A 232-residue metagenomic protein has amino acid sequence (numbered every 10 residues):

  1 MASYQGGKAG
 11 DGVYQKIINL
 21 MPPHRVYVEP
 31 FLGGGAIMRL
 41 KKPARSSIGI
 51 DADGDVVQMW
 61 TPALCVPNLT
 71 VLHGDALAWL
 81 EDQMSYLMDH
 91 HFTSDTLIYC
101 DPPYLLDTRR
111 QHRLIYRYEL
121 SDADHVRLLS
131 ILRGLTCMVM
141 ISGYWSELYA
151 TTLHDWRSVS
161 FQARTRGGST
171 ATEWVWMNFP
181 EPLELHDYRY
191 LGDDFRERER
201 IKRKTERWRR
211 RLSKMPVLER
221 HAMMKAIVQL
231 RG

Functional and structural regions predicted by a protein language model:
M1-G232: Class I S-adenosyl-L-methionine-dependent methyltransferase catalytic core
